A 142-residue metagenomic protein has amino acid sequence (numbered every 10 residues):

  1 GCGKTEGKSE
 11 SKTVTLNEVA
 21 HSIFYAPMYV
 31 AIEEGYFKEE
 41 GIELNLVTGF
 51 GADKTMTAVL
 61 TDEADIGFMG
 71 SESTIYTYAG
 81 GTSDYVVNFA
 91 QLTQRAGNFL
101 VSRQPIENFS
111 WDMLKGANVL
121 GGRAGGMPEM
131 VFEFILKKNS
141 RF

Functional and structural regions predicted by a protein language model:
S9-F142: Short, glycine-/small- and polar/acidic-enriched structural segments that line small-molecule recognition paths
